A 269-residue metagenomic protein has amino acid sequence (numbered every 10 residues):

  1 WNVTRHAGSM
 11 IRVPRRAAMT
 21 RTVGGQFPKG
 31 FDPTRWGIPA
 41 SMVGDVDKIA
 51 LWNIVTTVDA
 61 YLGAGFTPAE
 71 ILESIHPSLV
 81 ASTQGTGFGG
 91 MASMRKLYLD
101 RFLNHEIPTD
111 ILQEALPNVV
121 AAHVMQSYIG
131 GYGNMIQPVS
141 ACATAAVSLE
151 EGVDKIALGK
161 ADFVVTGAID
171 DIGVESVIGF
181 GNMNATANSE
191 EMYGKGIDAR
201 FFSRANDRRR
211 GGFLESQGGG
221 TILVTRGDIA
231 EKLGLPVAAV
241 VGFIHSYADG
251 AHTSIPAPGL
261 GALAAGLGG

Functional and structural regions predicted by a protein language model:
W1-G8, R35-S78: N-terminal amphipathic, basic-rich helices that act as targeting or association modules
W1-R12, A264-G269: Non-catalytic, alpha-helical, charged scaffold/linker segments that couple or flank catalytic or architectural cores
G8-L51, G89-D100, P108-E151, M183-L214: Conserved catalytic cysteine-centered active-site region of acyl-thioester-dependent Claisen-condensing enzymes
A50-F66, P117, M135-D171, F213-L235: Active-site-proximal alpha-helical scaffold in enzymes
E70-A81, N134-S140, V164-I169, P236-H245: Beta-strand segments within the central parallel beta-sheet cores of soluble alpha/beta enzyme folds
G85-G90, D170-D171, S246-A248: Short, internal active-site loops enriched in acidic
S93-L97, L149-E150, V174-G181, L235 (+1 more regions): Short acidic, glycine/serine/threonine-rich loops at helix termini
G194-G269: Condensing-enzyme catalytic core mediating Claisen C-C bond formation in acyl metabolism
